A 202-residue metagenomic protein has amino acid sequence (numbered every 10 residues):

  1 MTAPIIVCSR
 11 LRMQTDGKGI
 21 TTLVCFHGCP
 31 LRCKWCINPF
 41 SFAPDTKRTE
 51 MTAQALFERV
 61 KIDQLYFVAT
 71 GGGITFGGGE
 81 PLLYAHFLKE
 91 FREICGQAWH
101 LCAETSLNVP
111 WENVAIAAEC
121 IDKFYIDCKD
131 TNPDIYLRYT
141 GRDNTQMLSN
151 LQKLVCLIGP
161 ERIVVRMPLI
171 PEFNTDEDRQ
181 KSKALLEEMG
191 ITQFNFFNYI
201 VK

Functional and structural regions predicted by a protein language model:
M1-R48, I62-V68: N-terminal [4Fe-4S]-dependent radical SAM core
K61-L65, T70-G73, G77-G78, L82-K202: Conserved AdoMet/S-adenosylmethionine-binding subsite of the radical SAM
